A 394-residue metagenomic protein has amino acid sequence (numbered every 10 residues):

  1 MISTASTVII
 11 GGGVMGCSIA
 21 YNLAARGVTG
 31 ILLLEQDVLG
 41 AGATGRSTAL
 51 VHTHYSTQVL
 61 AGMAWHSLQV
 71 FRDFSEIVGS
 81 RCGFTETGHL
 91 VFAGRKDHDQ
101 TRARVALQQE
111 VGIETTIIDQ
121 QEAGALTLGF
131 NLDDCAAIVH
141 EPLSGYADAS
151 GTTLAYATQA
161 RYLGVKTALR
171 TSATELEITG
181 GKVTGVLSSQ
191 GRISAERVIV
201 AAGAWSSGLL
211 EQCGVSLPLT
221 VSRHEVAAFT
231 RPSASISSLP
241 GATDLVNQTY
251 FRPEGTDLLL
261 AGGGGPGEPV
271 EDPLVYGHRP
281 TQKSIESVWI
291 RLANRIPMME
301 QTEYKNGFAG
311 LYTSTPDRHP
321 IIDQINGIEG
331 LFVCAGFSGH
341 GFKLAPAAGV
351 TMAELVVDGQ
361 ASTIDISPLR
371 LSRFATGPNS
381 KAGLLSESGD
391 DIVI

Functional and structural regions predicted by a protein language model:
I2-M15, L32: Beta1/beta-strand and adjacent pyrophosphate-binding region of the FAD-binding site in flavoprotein oxidoreductases
A24-T44: Glycine-rich FAD pyrophosphate-binding loop
T48-L126, Q248-Y250: Dinucleotide-binding Rossmann-like beta1-alpha1 core, especially the glycine-rich loop that anchors the ADP
G62-W65, V91-Q100, V139-T158, A168 (+1 more regions): Short beta-strand to alpha-helix junction loop
V139-E196: Helical element adjacent to the flavin cofactor pocket in flavoenzyme catalytic cores
A149, I290-I394: C-terminal catalytic lobe of FAD-dependent flavoproteins
R192-P240: Central helical "cap/lid" subdomain
T230-G330: Active-site lid/adjacent beta-loop-alpha segment flanking the redox-cofactor pocket in flavoenzymes
